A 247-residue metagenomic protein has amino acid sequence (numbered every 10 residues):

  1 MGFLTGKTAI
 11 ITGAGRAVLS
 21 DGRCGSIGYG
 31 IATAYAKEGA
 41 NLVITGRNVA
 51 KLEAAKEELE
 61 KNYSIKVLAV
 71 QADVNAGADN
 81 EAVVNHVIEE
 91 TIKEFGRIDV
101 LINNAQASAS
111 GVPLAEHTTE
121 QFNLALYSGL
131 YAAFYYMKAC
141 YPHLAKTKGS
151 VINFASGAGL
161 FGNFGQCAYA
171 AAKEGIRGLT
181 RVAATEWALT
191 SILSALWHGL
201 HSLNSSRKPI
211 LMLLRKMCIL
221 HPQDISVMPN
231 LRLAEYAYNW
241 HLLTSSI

Functional and structural regions predicted by a protein language model:
G2-L42: Canonical Rossmann dinucleotide-binding motif of NAD(H)/NADP(H)-dependent dehydrogenases/reductases, specifically
K61-A78: Rossmann-fold cofactor-recognition segment
V112-L114, T118-N123, M217-C218: Substrate-binding pocket helix/loop in short-chain dehydrogenase/reductase
L114-A115, K148, F161-A168, L189-T190: Active-site loop immediately N-terminal to the catalytic Tyr-X3-Lys motif of short-chain dehydrogenase/reductase
M137, A172, T180: Active-site helix of classical SDR
P142, T185-L189: Alpha-helical segment proximal to the catalytic Tyr-Lys
S156: Residue(s) in the substrate-gating loop at a strand-loop-helix junction that position the organic substrate next
